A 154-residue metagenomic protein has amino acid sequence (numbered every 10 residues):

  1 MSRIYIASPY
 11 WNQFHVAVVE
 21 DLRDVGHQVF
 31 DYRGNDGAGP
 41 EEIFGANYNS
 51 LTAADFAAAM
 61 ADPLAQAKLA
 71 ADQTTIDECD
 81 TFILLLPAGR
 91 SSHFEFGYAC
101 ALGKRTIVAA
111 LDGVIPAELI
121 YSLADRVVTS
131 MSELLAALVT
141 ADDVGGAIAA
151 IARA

Functional and structural regions predicted by a protein language model:
M1-A154: Conserved catalytic or regulatory cores that recognize and/or transform ribose-phosphate-containing ligands
